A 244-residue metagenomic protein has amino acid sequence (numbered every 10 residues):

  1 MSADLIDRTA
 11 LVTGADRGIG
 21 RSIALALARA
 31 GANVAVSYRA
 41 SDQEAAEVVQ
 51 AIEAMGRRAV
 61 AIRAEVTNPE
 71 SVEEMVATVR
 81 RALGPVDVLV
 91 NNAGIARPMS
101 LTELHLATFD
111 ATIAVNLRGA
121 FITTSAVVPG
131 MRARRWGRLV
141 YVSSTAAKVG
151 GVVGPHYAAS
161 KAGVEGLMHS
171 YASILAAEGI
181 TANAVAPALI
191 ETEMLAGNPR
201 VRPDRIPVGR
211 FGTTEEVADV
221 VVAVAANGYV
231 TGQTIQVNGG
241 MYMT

Functional and structural regions predicted by a protein language model:
D16-R17: Conserved glycine-rich cofactor-binding loop
D42-Q43, R63-M75, L106, T214-E216: The beta1-alpha1 cofactor-binding region of Rossmann-like NAD(H)/NADP(H)-dependent oxidoreductases
S100-L101, H105-I113, R202: Substrate-binding pocket helix/loop in short-chain dehydrogenase/reductase
T124, S160, M168: Active-site helix of classical SDR
P129, S173-I174: Alpha-helical segment proximal to the catalytic Tyr-Lys
S144: Residue(s) in the substrate-gating loop at a strand-loop-helix junction that position the organic substrate next
T214-V237, Y242: C-terminal substrate-recognition "lid" of short-chain dehydrogenase/reductases
